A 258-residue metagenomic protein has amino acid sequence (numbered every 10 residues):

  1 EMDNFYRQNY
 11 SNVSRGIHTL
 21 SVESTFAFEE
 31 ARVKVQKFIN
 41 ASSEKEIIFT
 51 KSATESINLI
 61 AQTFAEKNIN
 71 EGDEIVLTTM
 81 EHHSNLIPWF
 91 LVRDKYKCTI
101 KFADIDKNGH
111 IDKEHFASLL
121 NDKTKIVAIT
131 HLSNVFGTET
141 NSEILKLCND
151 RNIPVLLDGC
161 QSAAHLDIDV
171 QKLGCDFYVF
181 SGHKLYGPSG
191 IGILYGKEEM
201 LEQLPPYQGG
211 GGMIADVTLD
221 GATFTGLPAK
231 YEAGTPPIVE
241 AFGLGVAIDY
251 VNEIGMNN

Functional and structural regions predicted by a protein language model:
E1-N258: Pyridoxal 5′-phosphate
